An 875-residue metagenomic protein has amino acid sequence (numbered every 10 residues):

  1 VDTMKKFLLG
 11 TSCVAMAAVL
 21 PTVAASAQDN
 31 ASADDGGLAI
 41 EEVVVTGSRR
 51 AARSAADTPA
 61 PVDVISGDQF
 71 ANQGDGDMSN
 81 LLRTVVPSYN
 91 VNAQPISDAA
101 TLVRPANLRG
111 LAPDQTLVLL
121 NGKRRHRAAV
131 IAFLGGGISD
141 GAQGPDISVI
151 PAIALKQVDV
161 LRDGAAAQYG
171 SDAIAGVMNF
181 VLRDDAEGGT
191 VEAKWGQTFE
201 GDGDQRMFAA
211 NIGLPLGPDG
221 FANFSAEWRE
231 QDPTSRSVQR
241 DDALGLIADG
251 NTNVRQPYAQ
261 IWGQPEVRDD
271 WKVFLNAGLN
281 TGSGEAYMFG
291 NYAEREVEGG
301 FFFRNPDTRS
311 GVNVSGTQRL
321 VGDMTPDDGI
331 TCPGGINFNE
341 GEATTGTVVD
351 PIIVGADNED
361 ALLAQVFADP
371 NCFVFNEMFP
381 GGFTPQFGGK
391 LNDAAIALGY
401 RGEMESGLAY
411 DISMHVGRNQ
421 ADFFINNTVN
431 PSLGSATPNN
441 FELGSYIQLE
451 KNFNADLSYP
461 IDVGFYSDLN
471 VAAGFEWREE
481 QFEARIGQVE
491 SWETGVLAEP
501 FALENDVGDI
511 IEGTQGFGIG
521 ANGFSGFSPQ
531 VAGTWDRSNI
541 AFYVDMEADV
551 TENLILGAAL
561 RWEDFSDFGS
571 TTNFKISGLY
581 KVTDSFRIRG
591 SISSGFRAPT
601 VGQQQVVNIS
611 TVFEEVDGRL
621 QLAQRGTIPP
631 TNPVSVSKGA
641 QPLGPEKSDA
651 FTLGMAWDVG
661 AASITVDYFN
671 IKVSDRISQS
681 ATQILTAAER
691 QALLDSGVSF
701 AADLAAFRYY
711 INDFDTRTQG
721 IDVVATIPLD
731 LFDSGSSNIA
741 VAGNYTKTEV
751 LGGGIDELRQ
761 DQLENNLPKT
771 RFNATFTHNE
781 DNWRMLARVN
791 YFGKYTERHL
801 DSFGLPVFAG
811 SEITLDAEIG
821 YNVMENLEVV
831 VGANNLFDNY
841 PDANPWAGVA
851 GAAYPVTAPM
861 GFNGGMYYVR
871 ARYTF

Functional and structural regions predicted by a protein language model:
D2-T84, I147-I150, A209, G213-L214 (+5 more regions): N-terminal Sec signal peptide and the immediately downstream disordered periplasmic leader that contains the TonB box
A51, R83-A128: Extracytoplasmic beta-strand/coil segments of soluble accessory domains associated with Gram-negative outer-membrane
M78-L81, V85, A106, L119 (+3 more regions): N-terminal periplasmic accessory domains that precede and gate Gram-negative outer-membrane beta-barrel machines
K123-R162: Short acidic/polar hinge/loop motifs at secondary-structure boundaries that mediate gating or recognition
A128, V673, Y791-R798, G820-F875: C-terminal beta-signal and adjacent terminal beta-strands/loops of Gram-negative outer-membrane beta-barrel proteins
E200-G381, P385-G399, E403, N822: Transmembrane beta-barrel wall of Gram-negative outer-membrane proteins
P385, G389, I396, E405 (+3 more regions): Outer-membrane beta-barrel transmembrane domain signature of Gram-negative proteins, especially the mid-to-C-terminal
A473, S663, Y668-H799: Gram-negative outer-membrane beta-barrel transporters
